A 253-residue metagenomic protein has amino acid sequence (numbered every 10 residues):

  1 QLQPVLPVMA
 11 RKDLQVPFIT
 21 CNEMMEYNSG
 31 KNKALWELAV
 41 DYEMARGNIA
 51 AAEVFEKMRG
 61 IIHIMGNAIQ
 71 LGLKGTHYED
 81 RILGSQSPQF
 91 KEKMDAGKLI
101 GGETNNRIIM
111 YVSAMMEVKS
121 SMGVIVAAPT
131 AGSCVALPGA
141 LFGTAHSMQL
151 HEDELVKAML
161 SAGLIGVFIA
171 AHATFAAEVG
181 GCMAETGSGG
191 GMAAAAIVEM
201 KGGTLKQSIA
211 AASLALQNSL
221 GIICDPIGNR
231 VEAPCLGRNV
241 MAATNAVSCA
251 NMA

Functional and structural regions predicted by a protein language model:
Q1-M122: Generic N-terminal targeting/processing segments that precede catalytic cores or assembly contacts
V5-P7, K12-D13, A177-E185, G189 (+2 more regions): A structural signal for small-residue-enriched, beta-sheet-centric alpha/beta enzyme cores and oligomeric scaffold folds
A52-F55, R59-H63, L99-G102, N106 (+5 more regions): Electropositive phosphate-/nucleotide-binding environments in soluble metabolic enzymes
G60, I64-N67, R107, Y111-A114 (+7 more regions): Alpha-helical scaffold segments in soluble metabolic enzymes
A96-R107, I125-C134, H146-D153, K157: Glycine- and small hydrophobic-enriched segments that form the cores of compact globular domains
G102-K119, E154-T174, N218-P226: Acidic-glycine-rich active-site phosphate/pyrophosphate-binding loop
M122-A140, C182-G189: Conserved phosphate/anionic-ligand binding catalytic regions in large, soluble enzymes, centered on
P138-L150, I197-G202: Alpha-helical support elements that line or immediately flank enzyme active sites and cofactor-binding pockets
